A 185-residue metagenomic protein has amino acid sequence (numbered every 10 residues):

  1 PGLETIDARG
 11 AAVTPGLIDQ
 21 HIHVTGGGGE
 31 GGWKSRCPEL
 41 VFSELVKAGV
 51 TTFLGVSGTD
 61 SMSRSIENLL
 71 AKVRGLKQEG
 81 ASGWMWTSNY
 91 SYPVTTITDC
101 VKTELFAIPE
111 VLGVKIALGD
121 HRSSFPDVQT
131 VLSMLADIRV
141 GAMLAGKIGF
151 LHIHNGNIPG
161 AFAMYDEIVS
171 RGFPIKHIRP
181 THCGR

Functional and structural regions predicted by a protein language model:
G2-L3, A8-A71: Metal-associated gating/positioning segment near the N- to mid-region
G16-Q20, F53-G55, G83-T87, E110-L118 (+2 more regions): Hydrophobic faces of well-ordered beta-strands that scaffold small-molecule active sites in alpha/beta enzyme cores
T25, T59-R64, S91-P93, N157-M164 (+1 more regions): Active-site environment of divalent metal-dependent phosphoester hydrolases
G75-Y90: A glycine-rich helix N-cap at a beta->alpha junction
V94-T103, V128-L132, P159-G172: Distinct, well-ordered alpha-helical segments
F106-A142: Cap/lid and interdomain-hinge subdomains that line or gate substrate/regulatory clefts in soluble alpha/beta enzymes
A136-R185: Active-site core of metal-dependent hydrolases
